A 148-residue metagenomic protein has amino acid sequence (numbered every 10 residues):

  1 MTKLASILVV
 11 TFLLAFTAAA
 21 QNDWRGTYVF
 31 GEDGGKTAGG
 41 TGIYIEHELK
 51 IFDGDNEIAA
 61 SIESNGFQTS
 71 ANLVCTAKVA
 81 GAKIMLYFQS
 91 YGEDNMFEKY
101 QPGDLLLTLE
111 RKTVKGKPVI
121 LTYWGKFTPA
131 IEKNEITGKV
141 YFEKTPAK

Functional and structural regions predicted by a protein language model:
S6-A15: Bacterial N-terminal signal peptides
F16-A20: Sec/Tat signal peptide C-region and signal peptidase I cleavage site
Q21-I43, A77, T122-T128, V140-Y141 (+1 more regions): Tryptophan-anchored aromatic micro-motifs
Q21-V29, D55-S61, G81-Y87, P118-L121: Short, hydrophobic/aromatic-rich segments at coil-to-beta transitions
N22-E57, Y91-D104: Short, solvent-exposed loop/hinge segments that bridge or flank secondary-structure elements
G39-V79, L121-T128: N-terminal glycine/threonine-rich, aromatic-flanked beta-hairpin/loop signature
S61-K115: Contiguous, well-ordered beta-strand patches that form the walls/edges of small beta-barrel/beta-sandwich domains
E98-A147: Extracytoplasmic electrostatic interaction patches
